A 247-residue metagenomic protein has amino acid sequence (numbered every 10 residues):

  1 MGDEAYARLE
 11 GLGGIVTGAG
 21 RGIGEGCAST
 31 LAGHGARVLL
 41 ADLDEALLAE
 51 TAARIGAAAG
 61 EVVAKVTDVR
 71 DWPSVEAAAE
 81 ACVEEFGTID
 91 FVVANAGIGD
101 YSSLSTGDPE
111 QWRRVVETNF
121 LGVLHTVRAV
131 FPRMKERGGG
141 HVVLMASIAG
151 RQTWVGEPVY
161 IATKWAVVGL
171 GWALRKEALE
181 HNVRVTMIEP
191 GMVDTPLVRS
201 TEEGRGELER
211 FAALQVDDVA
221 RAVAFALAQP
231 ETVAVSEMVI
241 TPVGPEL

Functional and structural regions predicted by a protein language model:
Y6-L39: Canonical Rossmann dinucleotide-binding motif of NAD(H)/NADP(H)-dependent dehydrogenases/reductases, specifically
E45-A46, V66-A77, P109: The beta1-alpha1 cofactor-binding region of Rossmann-like NAD(H)/NADP(H)-dependent oxidoreductases
S103-L104, D108-V116: Substrate-binding pocket helix/loop in short-chain dehydrogenase/reductase
V127, T163: Active-site helix of classical SDR
S147: Residue(s) in the substrate-gating loop at a strand-loop-helix junction that position the organic substrate next
Q152, A173-V183: Active-site-adjacent segment of SDR/Rossmann-fold oxidoreductases
E180-V183, M187-I188, E207-L247: C-terminal helical subdomain
